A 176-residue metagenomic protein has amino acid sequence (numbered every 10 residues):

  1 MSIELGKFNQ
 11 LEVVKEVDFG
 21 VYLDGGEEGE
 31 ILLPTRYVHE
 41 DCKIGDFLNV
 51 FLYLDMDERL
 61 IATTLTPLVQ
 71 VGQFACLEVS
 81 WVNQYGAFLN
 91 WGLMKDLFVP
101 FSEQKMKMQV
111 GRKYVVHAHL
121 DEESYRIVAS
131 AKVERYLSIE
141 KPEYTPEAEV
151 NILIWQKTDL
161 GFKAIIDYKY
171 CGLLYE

Functional and structural regions predicted by a protein language model:
M1-E176: Single-stranded RNA-binding regions, centering on S1/OB-family and related RNA-binding modules
